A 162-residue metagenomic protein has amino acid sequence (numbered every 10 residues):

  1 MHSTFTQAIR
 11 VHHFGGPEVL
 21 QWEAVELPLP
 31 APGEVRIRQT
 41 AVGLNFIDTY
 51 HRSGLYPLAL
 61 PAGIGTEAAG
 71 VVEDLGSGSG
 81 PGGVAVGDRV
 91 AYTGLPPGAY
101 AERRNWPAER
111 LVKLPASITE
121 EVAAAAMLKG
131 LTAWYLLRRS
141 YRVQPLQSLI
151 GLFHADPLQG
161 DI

Functional and structural regions predicted by a protein language model:
H2, E26-G43, S53-G98: Glycine-rich beta-strand-centered segment in the early N-terminal region that forms part of a ligand/cofactor-binding
S3-I9: Short structural boundary motif marking the start of a folded domain
I9, V35-R36, L149-I150: Conserved beta-strand elements of the Class I
I9-H12, E73, R104: Conserved hydrophobic/aromatic positions in well-ordered beta-strands
G15-Q21, F46-D48, P81: Short N-terminal binding/cap micro-motifs at the start of the first secondary-structure element
G16, Q21, G33, T66 (+2 more regions): Exposed loop/turn and edge beta-strand positions of beta-sandwich/beta-sheet ligand-binding modules
W22-L27, A69-V71, R103-N105, L111: Conserved hydrophobic/aromatic beta-strand scaffold that supports enzyme active sites
Y50, Y92-H154, Q159: NAD(P)H dinucleotide-binding glycine-rich loop of Rossmann-like/cofactor-binding domains, especially the beta1-alpha1
